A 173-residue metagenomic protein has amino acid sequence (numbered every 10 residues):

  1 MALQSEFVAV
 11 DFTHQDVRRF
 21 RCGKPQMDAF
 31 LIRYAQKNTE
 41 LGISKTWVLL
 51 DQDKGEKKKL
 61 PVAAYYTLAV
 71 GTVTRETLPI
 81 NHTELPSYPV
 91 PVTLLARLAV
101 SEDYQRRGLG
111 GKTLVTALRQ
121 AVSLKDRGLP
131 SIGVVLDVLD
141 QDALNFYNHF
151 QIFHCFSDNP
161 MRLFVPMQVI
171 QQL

Functional and structural regions predicted by a protein language model:
M1-R107, G111-L173: Non-catalytic substrate-recognition and accessory regions of acyl/acetyltransferase enzymes
